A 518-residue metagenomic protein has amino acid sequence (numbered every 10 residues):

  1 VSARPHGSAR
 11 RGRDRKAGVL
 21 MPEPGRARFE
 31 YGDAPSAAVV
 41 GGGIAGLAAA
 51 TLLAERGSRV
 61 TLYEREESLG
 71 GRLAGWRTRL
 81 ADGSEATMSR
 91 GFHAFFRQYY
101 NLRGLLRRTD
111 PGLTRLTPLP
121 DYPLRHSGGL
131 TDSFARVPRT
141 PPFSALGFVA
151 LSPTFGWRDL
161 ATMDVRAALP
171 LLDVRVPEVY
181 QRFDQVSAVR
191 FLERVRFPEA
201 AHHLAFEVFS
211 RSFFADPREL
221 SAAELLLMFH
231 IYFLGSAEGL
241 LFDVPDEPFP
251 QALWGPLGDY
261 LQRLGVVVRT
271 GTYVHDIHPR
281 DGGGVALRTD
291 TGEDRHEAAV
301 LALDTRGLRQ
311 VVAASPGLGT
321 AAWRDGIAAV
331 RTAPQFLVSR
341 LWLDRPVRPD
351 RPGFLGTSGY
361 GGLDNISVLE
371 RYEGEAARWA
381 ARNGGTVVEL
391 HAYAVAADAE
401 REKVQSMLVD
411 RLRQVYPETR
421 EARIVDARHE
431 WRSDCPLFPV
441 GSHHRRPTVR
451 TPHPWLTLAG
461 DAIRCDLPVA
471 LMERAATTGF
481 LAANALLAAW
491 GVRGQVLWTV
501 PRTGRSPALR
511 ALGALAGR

Functional and structural regions predicted by a protein language model:
V1-A37, E55-R56, T78, A508-R518: Extreme N-terminal leader/targeting segments of oxidoreductases
A3-G7, A27, G441-R518: C-terminal lid/capping helical subdomain adjacent to the catalytic/cofactor pocket in oxidative enzymes
R10, L102-R103, R107-R108, L113-L226: Mobile amphipathic helical/loop "lid" adjacent to a hydrophobic cofactor/ligand pocket
G32-L62: N-terminal Rossmann-like FAD-binding beta1-loop-alpha1 element of flavoenzymes
A54-A81: Glycine-rich FAD pyrophosphate-binding loop
A81-T117: Conserved FAD-binding subdomain of flavin-dependent enzymes
M228-D290, D294-A298: Helical element adjacent to the flavin cofactor pocket in flavoenzyme catalytic cores
H296-A298, L303, G307-R446, P452-T457 (+5 more regions): C-terminal segments that line or cap access tunnels to active or ligand-binding sites in enzymes and enzyme-associated
